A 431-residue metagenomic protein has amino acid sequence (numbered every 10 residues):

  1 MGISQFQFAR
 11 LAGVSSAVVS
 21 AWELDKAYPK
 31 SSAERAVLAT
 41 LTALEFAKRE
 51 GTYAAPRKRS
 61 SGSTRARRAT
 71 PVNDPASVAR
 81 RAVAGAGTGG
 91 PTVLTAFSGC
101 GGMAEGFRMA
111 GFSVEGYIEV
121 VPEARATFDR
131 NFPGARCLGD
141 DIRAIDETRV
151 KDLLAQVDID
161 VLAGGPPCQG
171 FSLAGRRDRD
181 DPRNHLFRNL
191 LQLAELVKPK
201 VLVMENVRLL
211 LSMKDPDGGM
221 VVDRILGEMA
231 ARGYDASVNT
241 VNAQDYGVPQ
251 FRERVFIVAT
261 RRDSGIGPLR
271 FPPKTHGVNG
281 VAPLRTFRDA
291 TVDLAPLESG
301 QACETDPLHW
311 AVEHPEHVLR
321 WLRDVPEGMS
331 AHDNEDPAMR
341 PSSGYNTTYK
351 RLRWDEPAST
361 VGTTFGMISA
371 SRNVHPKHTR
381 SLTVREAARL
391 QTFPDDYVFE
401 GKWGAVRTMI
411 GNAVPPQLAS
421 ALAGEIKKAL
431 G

Functional and structural regions predicted by a protein language model:
G2-S20: Short alpha-helical DNA-recognition segment
I3, F112, Y234: Short phosphate-binding/catalytic loops that engage adenosine nucleotides
A9, S20-A21, K30, L38: Key DNA-contacting residues within the recognition helix of helix-turn-helix
G13, L24-K26, T42: Residue-level detection of the helix-turn-helix DNA-binding "recognition helix"
K30-T52: DNA major-groove recognition helix of helix-turn-helix/homeodomain DNA-binding modules
R57-V114, E228, R254-M409, A413-G431: S-adenosyl-L-methionine-dependent DNA methyltransferase catalytic core
G62-K200, R208-M220: Core alpha/beta nucleotide-donor-binding catalytic domains of modification enzymes
H185-T260: Conserved Class I SAM-dependent methyltransferase catalytic core
